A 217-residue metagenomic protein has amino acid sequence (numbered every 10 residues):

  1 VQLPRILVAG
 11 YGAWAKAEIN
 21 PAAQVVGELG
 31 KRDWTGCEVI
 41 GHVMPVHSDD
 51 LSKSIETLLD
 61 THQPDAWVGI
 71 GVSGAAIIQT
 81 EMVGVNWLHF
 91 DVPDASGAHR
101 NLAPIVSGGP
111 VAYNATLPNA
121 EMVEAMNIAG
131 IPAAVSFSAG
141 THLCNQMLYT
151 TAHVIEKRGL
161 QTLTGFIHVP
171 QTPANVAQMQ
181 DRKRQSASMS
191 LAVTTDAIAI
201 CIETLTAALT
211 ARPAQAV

Functional and structural regions predicted by a protein language model:
V1-T141, A152-K157, Q161, K183-A197 (+1 more regions): N-terminal catalytic or cofactor-binding beta/alpha core of small enzyme domains
T164: Glycine-rich phosphate/pyrophosphate-binding loops and their adjacent beta-strand/loop elements at enzyme active sites
H168-A174: An accessory alpha-helical subdomain
A177-D181: Short acidic, glycine/proline-rich loop/turn micro-motifs
